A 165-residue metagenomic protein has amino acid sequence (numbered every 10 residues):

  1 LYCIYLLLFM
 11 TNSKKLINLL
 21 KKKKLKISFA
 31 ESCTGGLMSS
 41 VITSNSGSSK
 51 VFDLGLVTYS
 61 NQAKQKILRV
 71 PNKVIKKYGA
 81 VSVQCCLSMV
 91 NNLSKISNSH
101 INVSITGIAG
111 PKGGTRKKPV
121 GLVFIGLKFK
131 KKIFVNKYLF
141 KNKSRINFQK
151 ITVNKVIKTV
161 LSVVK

Functional and structural regions predicted by a protein language model:
I4-K165: Short alpha-helical segments enriched in small residues
